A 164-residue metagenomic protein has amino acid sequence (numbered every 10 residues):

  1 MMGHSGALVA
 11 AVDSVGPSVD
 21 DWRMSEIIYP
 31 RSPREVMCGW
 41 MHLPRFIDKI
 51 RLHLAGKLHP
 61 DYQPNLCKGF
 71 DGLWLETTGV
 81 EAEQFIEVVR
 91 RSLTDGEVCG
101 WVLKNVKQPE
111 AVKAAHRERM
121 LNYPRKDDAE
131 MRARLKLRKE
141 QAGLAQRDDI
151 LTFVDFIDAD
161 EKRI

Functional and structural regions predicted by a protein language model:
M1-H4, Q84: Short intrinsically disordered, low-complexity coil segments enriched in acidic
H4-L8, D13-S14, D20: Short, positively charged and aromatic/hydrophobic N-terminal segments
D21-Y62, N122-I164: Polar/charged low-complexity regulatory segments
W40-L43, K68, A82, D95 (+3 more regions): Alpha-helix initiation and N-capping motif
D48, V80-E83, A111: Generic structural signal for well-ordered, non-membrane alpha-helices
H59-V102: Amphipathic alpha-helical packing elements
A82-R90, R117, F153-I164: Short alpha-helical interface patches
F85-Q141: Amphipathic protein-protein interaction modules
